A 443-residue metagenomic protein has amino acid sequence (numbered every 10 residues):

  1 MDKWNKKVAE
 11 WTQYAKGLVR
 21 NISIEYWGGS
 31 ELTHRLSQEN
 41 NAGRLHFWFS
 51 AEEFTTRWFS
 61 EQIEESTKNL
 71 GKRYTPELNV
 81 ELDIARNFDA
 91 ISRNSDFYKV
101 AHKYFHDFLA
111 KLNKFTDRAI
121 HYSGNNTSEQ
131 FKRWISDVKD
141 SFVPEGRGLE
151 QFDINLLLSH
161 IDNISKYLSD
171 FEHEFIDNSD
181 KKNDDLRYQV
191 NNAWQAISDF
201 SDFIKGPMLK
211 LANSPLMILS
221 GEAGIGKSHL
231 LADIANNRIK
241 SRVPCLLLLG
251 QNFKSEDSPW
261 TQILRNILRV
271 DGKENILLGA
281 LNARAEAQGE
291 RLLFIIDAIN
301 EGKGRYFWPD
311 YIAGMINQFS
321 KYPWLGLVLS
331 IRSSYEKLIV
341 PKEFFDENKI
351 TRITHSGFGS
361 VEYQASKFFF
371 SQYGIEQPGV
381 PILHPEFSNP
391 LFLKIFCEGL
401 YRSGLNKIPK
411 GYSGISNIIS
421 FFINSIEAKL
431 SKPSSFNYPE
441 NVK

Functional and structural regions predicted by a protein language model:
W4-E65, N69-G71, A365, S371: Charged, structured surface patches that assemble and position nucleic-acid processing machinery
R57-K103, D107-A110, K114, W134 (+3 more regions): Extended hydrophobic
F59-H121, F152-K210: N-terminal pre-Walker A segment at the start of P-loop NTPase domains
M217-V243, S333-K337, K342-F344: P-loop NTPase Walker A phosphate-binding motif
I225-L292: Post-nucleotide-binding-loop coupling segment downstream of the phosphate-binding loop, primarily in RecA-like P-loop
A283-P309: Conserved P-loop NTPase "ATPase switch" module shared by AAA+ and STAND
I295, L325-R332: Structural recognition of the conserved hydrophobic beta-strand(s) that form the central parallel beta-sheet of P-loop
I299-L327: Conserved Walker B catalytic segment
